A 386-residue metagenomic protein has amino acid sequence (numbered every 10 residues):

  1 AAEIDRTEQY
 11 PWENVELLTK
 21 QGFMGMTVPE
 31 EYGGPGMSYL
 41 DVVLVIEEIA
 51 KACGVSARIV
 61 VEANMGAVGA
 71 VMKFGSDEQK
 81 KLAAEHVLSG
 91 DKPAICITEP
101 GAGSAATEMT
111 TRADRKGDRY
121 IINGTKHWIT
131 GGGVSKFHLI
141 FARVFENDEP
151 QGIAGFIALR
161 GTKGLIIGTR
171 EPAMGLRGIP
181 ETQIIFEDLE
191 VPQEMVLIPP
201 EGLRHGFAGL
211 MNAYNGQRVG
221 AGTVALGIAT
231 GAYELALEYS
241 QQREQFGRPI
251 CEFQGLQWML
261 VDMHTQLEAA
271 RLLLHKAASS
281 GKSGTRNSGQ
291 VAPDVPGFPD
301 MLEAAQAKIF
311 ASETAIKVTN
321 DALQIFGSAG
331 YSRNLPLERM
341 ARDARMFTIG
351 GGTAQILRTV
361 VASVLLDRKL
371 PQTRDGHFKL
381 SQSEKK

Functional and structural regions predicted by a protein language model:
A1-S56, E62, F74-E78, S89-G90 (+3 more regions): Alpha-helical interface subdomain recognition
G22, I46-A50, A142, A158-K163 (+1 more regions): Short Ser/Thr-interspersed hydrophobic loop/turn segments at strand-loop and sheet-helix junctions that line or gate
M65-K73: Helix-loop "lid/cap" segments that line or gate small-molecule binding pockets
S89-T98: A short, Trp-centered hydrophobic/proline-enriched beta-strand micro-motif
G101-S104, W128-G131, F145-N147, A173-P180: Short Gly/Pro-enriched turn/cap motifs at secondary-structure boundaries
E108-T110, K163-E190: Flexible, small-/acidic-enriched active-site or ligand-binding loops
R119, N123-I167: A short core secondary-structure module
D188-A208: Long, acidic (Asp/Glu-rich), low-complexity accessory segments flanking structured domains
